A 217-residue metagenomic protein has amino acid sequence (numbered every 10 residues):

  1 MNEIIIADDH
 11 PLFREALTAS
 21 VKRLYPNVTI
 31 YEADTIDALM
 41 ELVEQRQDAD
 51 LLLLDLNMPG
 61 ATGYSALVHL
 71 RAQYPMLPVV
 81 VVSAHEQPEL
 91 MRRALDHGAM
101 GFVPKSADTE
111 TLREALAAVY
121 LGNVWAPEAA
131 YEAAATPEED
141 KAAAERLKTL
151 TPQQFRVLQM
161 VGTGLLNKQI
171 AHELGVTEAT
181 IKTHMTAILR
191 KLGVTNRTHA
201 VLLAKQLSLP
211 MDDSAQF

Functional and structural regions predicted by a protein language model:
T35, T62-S65: Acidic catalytic/metal-coordinating carboxylates
D55-L56, S83: Active-site residues of response regulator receiver
P59: The feature encodes the CheY-like receiver
Y64-P75: Short amphipathic alpha-helix used as the core "switch/output" element in two-component signaling
M91-L95, P104-K148, P152, R156 (+1 more regions): Short, flexible helix-to-coil linker/hinge segments that flank and couple to helix-turn-helix
G164-H199: Recognition helix of helix-turn-helix DNA-binding domains
L189-F217: Basic, Lys/Arg-enriched C-terminal extension of HTH/homeodomain DNA-binding domains
